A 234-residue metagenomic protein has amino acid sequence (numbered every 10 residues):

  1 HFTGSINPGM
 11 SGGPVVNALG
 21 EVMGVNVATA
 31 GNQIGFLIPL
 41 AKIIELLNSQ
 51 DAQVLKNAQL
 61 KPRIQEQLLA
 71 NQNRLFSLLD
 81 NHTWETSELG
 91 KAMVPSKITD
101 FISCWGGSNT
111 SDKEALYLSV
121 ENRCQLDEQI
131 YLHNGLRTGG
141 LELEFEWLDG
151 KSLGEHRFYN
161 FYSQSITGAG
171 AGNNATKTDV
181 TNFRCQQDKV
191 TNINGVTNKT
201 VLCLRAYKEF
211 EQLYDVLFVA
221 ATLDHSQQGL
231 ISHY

Functional and structural regions predicted by a protein language model:
H1, N7-M10, V27-F36, G172: Flexible, gly/ser-rich surface segments that form the specificity/activation loops bordering the active-site cleft
S5-V25: Catalytic nucleophile loop of clan PA
E21, A41-E45, P95, T99: Solvent-exposed, polar/charged alpha-helical surfaces in well-ordered, non-transmembrane soluble domains, broadly
V25-N26, G106: Active-site-flanking alpha-helical
N26-A92: C-terminal cap/linker of serine protease catalytic domains
I44, V54, F101-I102, F218 (+1 more regions): Surface-exposed amphipathic alpha-helical segments
Q67, N71-Q187: Non-catalytic interaction/regulatory modules that flank or connect domains
Y159-D224: Signature of long, low-cysteine stretches enriched in small and polar/charged residues
